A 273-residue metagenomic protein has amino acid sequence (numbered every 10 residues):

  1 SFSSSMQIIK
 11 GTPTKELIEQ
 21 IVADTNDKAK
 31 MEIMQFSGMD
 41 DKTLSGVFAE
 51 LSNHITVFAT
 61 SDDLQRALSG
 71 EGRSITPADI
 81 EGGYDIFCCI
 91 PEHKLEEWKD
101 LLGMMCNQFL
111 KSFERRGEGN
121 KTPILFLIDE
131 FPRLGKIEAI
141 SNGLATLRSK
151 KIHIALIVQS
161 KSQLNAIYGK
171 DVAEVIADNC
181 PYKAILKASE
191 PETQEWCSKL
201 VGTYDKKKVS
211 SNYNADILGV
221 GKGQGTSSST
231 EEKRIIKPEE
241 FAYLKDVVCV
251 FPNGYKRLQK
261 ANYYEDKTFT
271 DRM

Functional and structural regions predicted by a protein language model:
S1-I152, Y168-K170, E239-M273: P-loop NTPase motor domains
P77, N142-A145, N165-M273: P-loop NTPase motor core of the ASCE superfamily
I86, A155, K183-A184: Hydrophobic/aromatic beta-strand patches that form the interior of the parallel beta-sheet core in alpha/beta enzyme
A155-V158, A177-D178: Catalytic or ion-translocation cores adjacent to nucleophile or general acid/base/metal-coordination motifs in diverse
Q159-Q163: Conserved H-loop
